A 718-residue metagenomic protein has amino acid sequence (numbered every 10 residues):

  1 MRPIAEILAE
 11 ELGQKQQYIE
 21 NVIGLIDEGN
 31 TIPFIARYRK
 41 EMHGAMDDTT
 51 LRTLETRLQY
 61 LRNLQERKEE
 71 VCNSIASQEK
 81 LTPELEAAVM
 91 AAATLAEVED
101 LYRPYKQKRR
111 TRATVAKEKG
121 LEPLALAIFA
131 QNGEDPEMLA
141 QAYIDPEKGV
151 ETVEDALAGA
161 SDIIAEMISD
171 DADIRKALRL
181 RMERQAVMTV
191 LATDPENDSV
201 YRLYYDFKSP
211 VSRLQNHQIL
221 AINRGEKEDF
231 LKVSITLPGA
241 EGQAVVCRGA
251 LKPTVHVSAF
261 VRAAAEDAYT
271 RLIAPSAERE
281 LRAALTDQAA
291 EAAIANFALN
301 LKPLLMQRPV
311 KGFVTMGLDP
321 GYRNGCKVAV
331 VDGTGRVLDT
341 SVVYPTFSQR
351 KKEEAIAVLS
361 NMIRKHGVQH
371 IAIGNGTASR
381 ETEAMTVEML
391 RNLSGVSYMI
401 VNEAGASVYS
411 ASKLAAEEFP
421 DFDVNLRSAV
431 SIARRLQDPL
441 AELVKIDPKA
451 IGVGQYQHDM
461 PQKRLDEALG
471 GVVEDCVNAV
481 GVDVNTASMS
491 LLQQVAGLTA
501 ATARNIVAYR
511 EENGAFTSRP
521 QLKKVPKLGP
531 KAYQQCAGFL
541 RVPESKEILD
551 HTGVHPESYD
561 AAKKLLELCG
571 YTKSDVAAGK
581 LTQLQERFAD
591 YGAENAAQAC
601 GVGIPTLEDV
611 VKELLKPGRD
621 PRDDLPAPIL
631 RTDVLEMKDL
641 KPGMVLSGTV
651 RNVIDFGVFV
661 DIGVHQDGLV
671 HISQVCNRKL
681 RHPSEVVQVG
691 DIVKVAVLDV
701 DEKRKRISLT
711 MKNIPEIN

Functional and structural regions predicted by a protein language model:
M1-E20, D27: Generic start-of-chain signal for non-secretory N-termini
I4, N63-K80, M90, V408 (+6 more regions): Long, highly charged, low-complexity intrinsically disordered interaction regions that mediate electrostatic DNA/RNA
G24-D27, P104, V115-E118, A221-G225 (+14 more regions): Replace "in large, NTP-powered and nucleic-acid-processing enzymes" with "in large, NTP-powered factors and other
Y38-K40, F129, P238, P320 (+11 more regions): Short, ordered loop/turn segments at secondary-structure junctions
T50-T53, Y60, L64-G317, G321-D421 (+1 more regions): Duplex nucleic acid-engaging cores and interfaces of nucleic-acid transaction enzymes
S74, E99-L101, G225-P238, R248-I273 (+3 more regions): Structured, non-catalytic alpha/beta "coupling" segments that mediate domain-domain communication and provide generic
L180-V187, L318-Y322, G376-A378, V401-V408 (+5 more regions): A glycine-rich phosphate-binding loop feature that marks nucleotide/adenosyl-phosphate handling sites
V542-K546, D550-N718: Single-stranded RNA-binding regions, centering on S1/OB-family and related RNA-binding modules
